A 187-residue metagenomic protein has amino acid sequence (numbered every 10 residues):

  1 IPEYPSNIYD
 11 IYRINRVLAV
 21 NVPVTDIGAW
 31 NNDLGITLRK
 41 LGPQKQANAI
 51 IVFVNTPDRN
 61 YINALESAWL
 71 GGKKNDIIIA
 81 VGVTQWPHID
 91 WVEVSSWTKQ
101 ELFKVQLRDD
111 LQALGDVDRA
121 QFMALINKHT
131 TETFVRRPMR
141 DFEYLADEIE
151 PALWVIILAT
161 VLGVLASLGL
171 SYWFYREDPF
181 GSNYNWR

Functional and structural regions predicted by a protein language model:
I1-N75, Q85-W86, W97-R187: A structural boundary signal for the start of the first folded domain, especially the loop/turn and N-capping region
P87-W91: Short active-site-adjacent structural elements
E93-S95: C-terminal regions of proteins
